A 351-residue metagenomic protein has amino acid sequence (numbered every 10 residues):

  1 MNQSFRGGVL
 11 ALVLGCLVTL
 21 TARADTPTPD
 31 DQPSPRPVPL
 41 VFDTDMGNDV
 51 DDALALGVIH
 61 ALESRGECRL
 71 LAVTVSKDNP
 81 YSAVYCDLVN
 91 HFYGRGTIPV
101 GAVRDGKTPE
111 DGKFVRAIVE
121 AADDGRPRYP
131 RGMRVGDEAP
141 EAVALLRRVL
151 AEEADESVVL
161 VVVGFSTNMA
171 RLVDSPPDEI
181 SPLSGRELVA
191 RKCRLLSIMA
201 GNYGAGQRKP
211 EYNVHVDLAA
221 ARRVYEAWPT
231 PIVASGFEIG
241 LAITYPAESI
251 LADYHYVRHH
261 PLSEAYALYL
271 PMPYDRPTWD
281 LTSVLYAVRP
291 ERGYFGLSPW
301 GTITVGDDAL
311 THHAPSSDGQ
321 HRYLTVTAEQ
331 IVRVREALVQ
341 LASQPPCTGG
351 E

Functional and structural regions predicted by a protein language model:
M1-F5: N-terminal secretory signal peptides that target proteins for export/translocation
G8-T19: Bacterial N-terminal signal peptides
R23-E351: N-terminal acidic, glycine/proline-rich low-complexity segments
